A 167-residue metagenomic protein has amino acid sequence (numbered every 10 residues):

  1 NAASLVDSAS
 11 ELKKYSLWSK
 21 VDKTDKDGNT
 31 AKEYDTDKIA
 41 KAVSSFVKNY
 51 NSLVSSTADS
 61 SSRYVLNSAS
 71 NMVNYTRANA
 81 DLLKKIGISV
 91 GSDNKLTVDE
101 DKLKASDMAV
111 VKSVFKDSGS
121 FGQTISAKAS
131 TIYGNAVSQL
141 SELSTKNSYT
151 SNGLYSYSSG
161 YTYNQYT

Functional and structural regions predicted by a protein language model:
N1-T167: Polar, low-complexity export/assembly segments characteristic of proteins that are secreted or assemble on the cell
